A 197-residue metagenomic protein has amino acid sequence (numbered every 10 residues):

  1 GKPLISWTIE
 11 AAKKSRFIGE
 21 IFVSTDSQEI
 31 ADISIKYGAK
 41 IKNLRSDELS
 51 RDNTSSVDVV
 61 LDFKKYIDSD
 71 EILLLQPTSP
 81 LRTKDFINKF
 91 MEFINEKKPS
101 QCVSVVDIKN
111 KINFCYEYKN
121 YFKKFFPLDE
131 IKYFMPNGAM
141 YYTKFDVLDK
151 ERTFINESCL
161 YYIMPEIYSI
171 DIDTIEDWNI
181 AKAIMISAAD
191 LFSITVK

Functional and structural regions predicted by a protein language model:
G1-S24: N-terminal glycine-rich phosphate-binding loop and ensuing alpha1 helix
I18, S69, K98-P99, A188: Short, high-confidence coil segments that cap the C-terminus of an alpha-helix and link into the following beta-strand
F22, Q28-L73, L81-K89: Short phosphate-binding loop-to-helix
S24-T25, Y142, I172: Short beta-strand scaffold positions
T25-D26, Q76, V105: Short beta-strand/turn micro-motifs composed of small residues that flank or help shape donor/cofactor-binding pockets
D58, E71, P80-E166: Conserved core of the sugar-phosphate nucleotidyltransferase
K150, Y161-I163, I167-K197: Hydrophobic helical membrane-anchoring modules
